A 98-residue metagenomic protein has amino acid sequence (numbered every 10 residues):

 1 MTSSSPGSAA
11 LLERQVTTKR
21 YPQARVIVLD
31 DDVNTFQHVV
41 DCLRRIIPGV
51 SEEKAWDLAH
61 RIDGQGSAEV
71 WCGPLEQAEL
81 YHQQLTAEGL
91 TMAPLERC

Functional and structural regions predicted by a protein language model:
M1-C98: Terminal domain-initiation and capping elements
